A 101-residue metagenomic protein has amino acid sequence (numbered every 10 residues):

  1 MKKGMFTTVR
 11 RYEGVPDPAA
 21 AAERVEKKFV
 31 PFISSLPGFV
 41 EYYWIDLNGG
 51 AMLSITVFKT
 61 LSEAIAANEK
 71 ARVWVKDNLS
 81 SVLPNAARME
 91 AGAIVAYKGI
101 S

Functional and structural regions predicted by a protein language model:
M1-L53, K59-V73, S80-S101: Short S/T/G/P-rich N-terminal loop/turn motif that feeds into the first structured element of a domain
